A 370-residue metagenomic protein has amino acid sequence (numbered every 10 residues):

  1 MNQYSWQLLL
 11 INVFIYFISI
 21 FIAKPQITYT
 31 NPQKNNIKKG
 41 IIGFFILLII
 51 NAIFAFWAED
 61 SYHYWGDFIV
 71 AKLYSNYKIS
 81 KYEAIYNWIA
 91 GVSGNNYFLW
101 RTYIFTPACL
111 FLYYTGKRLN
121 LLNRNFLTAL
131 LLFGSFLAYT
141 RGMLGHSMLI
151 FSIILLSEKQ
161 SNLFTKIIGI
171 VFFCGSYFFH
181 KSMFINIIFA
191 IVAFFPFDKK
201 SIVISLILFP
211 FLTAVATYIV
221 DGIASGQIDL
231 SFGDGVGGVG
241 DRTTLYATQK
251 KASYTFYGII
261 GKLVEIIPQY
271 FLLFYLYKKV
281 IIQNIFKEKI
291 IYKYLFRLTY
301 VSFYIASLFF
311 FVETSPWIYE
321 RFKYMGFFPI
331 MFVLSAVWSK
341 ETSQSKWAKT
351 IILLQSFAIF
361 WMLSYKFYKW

Functional and structural regions predicted by a protein language model:
M1-Y4, Q26-F105, F332, F367-W370: TM-lumen/periplasm interface segments of multi-pass membrane proteins, especially the first transmembrane helix
Q33-I42, T165, I202-V203, F286-S302 (+1 more regions): Membrane-interfacial loop-to-transmembrane alpha-helix junctions, especially the N-terminal start
W57-N87, I185-F322: Alpha-helical transmembrane segments and terminal signal-anchor/GPI-anchor hydrophobic tails, characterized by long
Y113-L132: Transmembrane-helix signature of polytopic, membrane-embedded enzymes that assemble or transfer cell-envelope glycans
L132-S135, L155, I167-A193: Membrane-interface alpha helices of multi-pass inner-membrane proteins
L137-F151: Multi-pass, polyprenyl lipid-linked donor-dependent membrane glycosyltransferases
L149-I167: Membrane-interface transmembrane helices that cradle and orient dolichyl/undecaprenyl
I207, T342-M362: Signature aromatic-anchored transmembrane alpha helix within multi-pass, membrane-resident enzymes that catalyze glycan
